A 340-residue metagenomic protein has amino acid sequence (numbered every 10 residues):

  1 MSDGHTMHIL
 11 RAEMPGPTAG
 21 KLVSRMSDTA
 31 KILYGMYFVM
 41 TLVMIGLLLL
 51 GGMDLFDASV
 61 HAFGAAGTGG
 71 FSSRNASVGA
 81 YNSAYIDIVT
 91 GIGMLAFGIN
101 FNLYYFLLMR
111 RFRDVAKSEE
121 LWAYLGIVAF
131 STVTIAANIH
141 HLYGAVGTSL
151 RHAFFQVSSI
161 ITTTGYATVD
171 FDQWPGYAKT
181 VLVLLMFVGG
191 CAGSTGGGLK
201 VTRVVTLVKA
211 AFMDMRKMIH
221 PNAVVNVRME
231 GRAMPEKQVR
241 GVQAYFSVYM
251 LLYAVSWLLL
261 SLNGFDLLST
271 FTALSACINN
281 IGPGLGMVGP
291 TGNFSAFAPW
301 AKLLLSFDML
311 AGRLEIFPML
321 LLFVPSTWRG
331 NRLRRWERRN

Functional and structural regions predicted by a protein language model:
M1-N340: Membrane-proximal intracellular helices of multi-pass ion channels
